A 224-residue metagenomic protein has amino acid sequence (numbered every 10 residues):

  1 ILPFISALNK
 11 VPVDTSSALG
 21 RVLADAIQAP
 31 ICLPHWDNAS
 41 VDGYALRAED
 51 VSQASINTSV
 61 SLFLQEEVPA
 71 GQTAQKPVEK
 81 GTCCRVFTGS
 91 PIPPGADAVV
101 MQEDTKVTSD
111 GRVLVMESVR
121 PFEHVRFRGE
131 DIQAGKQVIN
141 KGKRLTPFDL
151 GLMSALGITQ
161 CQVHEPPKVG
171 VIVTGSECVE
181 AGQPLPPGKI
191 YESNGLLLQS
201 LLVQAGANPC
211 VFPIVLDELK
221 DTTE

Functional and structural regions predicted by a protein language model:
I1-I56, R85: Short, low-complexity N-terminal leaders and the immediately following helix N-cap/first helix
S16-S17, L196, K220: Generic alpha-helical secondary structure signal
A45-L216: Short, glycine/charged-enriched hinge/interface segments at domain edges or termini
V215-E224: Structural motif
